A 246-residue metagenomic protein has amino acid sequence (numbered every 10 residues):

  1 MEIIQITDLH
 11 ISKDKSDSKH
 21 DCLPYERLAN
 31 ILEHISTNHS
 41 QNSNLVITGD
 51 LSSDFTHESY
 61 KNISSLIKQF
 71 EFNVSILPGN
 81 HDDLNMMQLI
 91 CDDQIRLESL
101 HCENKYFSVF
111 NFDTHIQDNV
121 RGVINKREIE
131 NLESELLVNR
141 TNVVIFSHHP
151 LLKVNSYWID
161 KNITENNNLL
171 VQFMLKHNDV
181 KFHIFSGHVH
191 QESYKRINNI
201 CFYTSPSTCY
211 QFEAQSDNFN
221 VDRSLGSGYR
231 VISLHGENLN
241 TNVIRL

Functional and structural regions predicted by a protein language model:
M1-N62: N-terminal active-site segment of His-dependent metallophosphoesterases
E2-K13, Y106-I116, V144-H148, I200-P206: Active-site-proximal beta-strand elements of phosphoester/diester hydrolases
T7-R27, L84-Q94, Q117-K126, E213-R223: Acidic/histidine-rich helix-loop elements that form or flank divalent-metal/phosphate-binding sites at the catalytic
D8, I35, L45, D50 (+8 more regions): Divalent metal-coordination and catalytic microenvironments
S12-K15, S53-E58, N80-M87, Q117-V120 (+4 more regions): Active-site environment of divalent metal-dependent phosphoester hydrolases
N30-N44, R121-C201: His/acidic metal-ligating clusters that form di-metal
T56-L137, N166-K181, P206, R223-I232: Extended active-site neighborhood of metal-dependent phosphoesterases/phosphodiesterases
Q172-F173, E192-L246: Binuclear metal-dependent phosphoesterase catalytic core
